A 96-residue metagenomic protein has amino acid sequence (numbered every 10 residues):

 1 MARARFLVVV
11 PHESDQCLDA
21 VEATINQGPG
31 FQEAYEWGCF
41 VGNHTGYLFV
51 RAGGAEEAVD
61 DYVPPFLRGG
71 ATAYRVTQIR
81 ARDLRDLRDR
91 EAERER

Functional and structural regions predicted by a protein language model:
M1-R96: Conserved, structured core segments of small domains
